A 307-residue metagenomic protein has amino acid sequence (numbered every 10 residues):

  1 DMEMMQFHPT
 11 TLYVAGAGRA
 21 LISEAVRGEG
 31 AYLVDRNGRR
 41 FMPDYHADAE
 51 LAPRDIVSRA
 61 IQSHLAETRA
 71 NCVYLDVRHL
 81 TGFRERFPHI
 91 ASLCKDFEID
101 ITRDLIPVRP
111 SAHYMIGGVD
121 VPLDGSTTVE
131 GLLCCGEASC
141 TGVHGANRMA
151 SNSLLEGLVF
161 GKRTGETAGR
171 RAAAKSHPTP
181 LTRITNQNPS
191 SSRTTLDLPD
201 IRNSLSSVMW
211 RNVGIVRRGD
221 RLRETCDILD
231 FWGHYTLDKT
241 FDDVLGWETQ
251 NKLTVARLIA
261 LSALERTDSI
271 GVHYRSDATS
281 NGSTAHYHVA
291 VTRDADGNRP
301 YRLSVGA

Functional and structural regions predicted by a protein language model:
D1-I106, T167-A173: An anion/pyrophosphate-binding glycine-rich loop and adjacent beta-alpha core in soluble alpha-beta enzymes
V34-E50, I61-H64, Y114-I116, D120-C134 (+1 more regions): Glycine- and aromatic-enriched mobile tails/lids
P88-L133: FAD/FMN-dependent oxidoreductases across multiple families
